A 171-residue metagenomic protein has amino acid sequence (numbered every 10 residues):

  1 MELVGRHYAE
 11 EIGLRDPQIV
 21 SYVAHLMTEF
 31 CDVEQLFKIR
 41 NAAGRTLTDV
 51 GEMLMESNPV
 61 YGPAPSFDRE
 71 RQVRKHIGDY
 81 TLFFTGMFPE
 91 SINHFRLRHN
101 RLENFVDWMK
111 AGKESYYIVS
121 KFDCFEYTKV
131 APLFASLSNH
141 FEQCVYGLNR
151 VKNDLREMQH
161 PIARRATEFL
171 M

Functional and structural regions predicted by a protein language model:
M1-L170: Polar/charged low-complexity regulatory segments
